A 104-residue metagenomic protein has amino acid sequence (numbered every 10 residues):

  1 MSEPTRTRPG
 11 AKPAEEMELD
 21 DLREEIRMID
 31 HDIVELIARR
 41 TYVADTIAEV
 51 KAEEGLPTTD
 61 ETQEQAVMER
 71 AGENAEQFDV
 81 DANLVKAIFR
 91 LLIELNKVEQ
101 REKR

Functional and structural regions predicted by a protein language model:
S2-R104: Domain-level signature for soluble enzymes in the chorismate/prephenate branch of the shikimate pathway
